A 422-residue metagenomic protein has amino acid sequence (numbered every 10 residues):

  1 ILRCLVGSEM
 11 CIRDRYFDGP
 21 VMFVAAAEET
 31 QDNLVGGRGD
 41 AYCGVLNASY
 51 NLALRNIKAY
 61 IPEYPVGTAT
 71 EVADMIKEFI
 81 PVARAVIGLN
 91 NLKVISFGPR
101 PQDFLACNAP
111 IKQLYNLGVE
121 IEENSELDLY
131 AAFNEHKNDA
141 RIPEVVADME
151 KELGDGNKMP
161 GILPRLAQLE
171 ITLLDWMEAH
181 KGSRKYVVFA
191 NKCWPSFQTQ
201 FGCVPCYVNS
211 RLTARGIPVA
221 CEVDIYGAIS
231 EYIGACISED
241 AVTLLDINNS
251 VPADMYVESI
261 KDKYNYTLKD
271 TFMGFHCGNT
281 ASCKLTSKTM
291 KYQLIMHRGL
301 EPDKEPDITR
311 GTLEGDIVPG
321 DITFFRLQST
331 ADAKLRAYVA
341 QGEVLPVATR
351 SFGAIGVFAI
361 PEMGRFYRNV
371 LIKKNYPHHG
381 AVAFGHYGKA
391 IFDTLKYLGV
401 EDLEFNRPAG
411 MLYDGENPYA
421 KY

Functional and structural regions predicted by a protein language model:
I1-G7, C11-I12: Single conserved hydrophobic/aromatic residue that forms the stacking wall/gate of nucleotide- or nucleobase-binding
M10-C11, V145-S183: Active-site loops and adjacent core secondary-structure elements that bind or stabilize anionic groups
R13-G39, S210-V223: Short, acidic/small-residue loops that bind anionic groups at enzyme active sites
A25, E29-V145, E150-D155: Cap/lid and interdomain-hinge subdomains that line or gate substrate/regulatory clefts in soluble alpha/beta enzymes
W176-P205, V257-E258, Y264-Y266: Hard-cation-handling environments
V188-P195, D246-K261, G410-E416: A glycine-rich phosphate-binding loop feature that marks nucleotide/adenosyl-phosphate handling sites
T213-F352: C-terminal catalytic subdomain
I295-Y422: Extended hydrophobic packing segments that form well-structured cores
